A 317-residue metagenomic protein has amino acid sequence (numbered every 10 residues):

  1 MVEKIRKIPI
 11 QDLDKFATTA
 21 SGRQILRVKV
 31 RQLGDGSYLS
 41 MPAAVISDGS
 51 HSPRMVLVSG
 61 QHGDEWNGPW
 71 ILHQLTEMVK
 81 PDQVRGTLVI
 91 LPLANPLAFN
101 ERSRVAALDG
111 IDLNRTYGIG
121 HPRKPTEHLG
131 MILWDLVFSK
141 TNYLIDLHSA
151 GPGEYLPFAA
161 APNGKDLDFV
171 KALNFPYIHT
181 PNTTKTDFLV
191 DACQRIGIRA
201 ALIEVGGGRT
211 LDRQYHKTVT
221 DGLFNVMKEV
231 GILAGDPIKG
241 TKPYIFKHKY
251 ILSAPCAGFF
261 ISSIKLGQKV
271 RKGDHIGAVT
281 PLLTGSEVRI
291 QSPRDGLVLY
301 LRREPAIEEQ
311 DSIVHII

Functional and structural regions predicted by a protein language model:
M1-I317: Structured catalytic-domain cores with a bias toward divalent-metal coordination
